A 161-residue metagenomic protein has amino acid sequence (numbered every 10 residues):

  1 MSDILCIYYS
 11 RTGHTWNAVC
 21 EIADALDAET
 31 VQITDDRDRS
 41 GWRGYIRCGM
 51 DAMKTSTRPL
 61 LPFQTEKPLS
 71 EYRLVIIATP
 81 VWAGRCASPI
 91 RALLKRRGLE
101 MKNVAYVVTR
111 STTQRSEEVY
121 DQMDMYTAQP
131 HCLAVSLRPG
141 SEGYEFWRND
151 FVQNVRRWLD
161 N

Functional and structural regions predicted by a protein language model:
M1-I77, G84-C86, R91, K95 (+1 more regions): N-terminal beta1-alpha1-beta2 submodule of the flavodoxin-like/Rossmannoid cofactor-binding fold
R39-R43, E117, E142-Y144: Short, charged, surface-exposed secondary-structure boundary motifs
L69-S70, K95-K102, Y126-A128: Short, conserved loop/helix-junction motifs that constitute active-site signature segments in enzyme catalytic cores
I77-A78, Y106: Redox-cofactor binding/interface segments in oxidoreductases and associated redox assembly factors
L99-V108, C132-L133: Short, acidic/small-residue loops that bind anionic groups at enzyme active sites
V108-Q114, P139: Short beta-alpha junction loops
E117-T127: Short, aromatic/basic amphipathic alpha-helical patches
H131-N161: Glycine-rich phosphate/pyrophosphate-binding loop and the adjoining helix
